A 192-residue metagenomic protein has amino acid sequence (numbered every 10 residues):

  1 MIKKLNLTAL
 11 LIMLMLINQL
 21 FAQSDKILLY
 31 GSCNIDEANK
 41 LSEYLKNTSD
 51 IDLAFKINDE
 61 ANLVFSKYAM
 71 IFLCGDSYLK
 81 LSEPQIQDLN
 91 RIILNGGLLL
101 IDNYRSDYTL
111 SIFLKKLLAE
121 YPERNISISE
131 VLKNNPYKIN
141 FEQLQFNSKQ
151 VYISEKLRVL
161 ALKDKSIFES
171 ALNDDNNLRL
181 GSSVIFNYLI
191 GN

Functional and structural regions predicted by a protein language model:
M1-A9: Bacterial N-terminal signal peptides that target proteins for export
A9-Q19: Bacterial N-terminal signal peptides
F21-M70, C74-S77, R105, I167 (+1 more regions): Aromatic-Pro/Gly-enriched surface loop or interdomain linker that acts as a lid/target-recognition segment
A22-Q23, L63-K67, I92-L94, V151-E155: Extracellular/periplasmic catalytic domains that process cell-envelope and extracellular macromolecules
N34, N103-T109, V131-P136: Short beta-alpha junction loops
A38-S42, I86-N90, S111-K115, G181-S182: Extracytoplasmic/secreted envelope proteins and their assembly/folding machinery, especially bacterial periplasmic
T48, N125-N192: Catalytic beta-strand/loop cores that center a nucleophilic Ser/Cys/Thr and support acyl-enzyme chemistry
M70-L110: Short alpha-beta junction capping motif
